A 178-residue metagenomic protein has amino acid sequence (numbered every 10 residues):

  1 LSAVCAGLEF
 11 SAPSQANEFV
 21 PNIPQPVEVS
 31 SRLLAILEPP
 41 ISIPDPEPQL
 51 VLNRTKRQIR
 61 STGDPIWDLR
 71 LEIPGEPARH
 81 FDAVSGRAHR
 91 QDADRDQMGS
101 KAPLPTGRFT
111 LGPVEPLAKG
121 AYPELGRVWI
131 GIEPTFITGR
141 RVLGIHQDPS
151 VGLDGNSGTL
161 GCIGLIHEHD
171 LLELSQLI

Functional and structural regions predicted by a protein language model:
L1-E9: Bacterial N-terminal signal peptides
E9-F10, R90: Hydrophobic alpha-helical elements and their junctions with loops/disorder across both membrane and soluble proteins
A12-Q15: Sec/Tat signal peptide C-region and signal peptidase I cleavage site
N17-S157, H169-I178: Cell wall/extracellular polymer interaction/catalysis modules
L165: Short, well-ordered, aromatic-rich surface patches in folded extracellular/luminal domains
